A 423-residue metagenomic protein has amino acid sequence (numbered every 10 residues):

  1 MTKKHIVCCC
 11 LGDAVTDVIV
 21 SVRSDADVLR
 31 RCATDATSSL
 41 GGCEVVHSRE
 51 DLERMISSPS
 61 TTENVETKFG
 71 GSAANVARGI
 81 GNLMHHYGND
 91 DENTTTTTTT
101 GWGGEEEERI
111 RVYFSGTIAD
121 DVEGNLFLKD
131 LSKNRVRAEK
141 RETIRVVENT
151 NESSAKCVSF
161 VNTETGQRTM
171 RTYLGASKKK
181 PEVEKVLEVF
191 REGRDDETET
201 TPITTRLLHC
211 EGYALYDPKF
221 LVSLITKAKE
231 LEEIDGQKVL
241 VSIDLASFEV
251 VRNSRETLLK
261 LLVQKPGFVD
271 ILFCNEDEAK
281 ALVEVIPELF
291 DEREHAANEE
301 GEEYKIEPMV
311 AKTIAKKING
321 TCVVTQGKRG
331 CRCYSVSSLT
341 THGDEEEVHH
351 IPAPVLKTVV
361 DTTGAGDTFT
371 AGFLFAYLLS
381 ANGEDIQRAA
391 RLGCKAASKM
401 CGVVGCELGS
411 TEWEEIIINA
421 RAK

Functional and structural regions predicted by a protein language model:
M1-V28, E230, E256, E284-K423: Conserved phosphate-binding/catalytic region of the ribokinase-like
M1-Y113, V359: Glycine-rich phosphate/adenosyl-contacting loop at the front of the ribokinase-like
I80, N275, G366: Short, conserved phosphate/pyrophosphate- and ester-handling motifs at nucleotide-, phospho-/glycolipid
H85-R109, R194-T200, E233-G236, E288-P308 (+1 more regions): Intrinsically disordered, low-complexity domain-flanking/linker segments in eukaryotic proteins, enriched
G101-G103, D121-E139, S159-V161, T169-T172: Active-site-proximal loop->helix
R111-V112, A138, V241, C322: Hydrophobic anchor at the start of a short beta-strand that flanks the dinucleotide cofactor-binding loop
F114-T117, K140-T143, V147-N151, C157-K219: Conserved phosphate-binding/catalytic loop of the ribokinase/pfkB sugar-kinase fold
T205-K312, G320-T321, R329-C331, V336-S338: Conserved beta-alpha-beta core of the PfkB/ribokinase-like small-molecule kinase fold
